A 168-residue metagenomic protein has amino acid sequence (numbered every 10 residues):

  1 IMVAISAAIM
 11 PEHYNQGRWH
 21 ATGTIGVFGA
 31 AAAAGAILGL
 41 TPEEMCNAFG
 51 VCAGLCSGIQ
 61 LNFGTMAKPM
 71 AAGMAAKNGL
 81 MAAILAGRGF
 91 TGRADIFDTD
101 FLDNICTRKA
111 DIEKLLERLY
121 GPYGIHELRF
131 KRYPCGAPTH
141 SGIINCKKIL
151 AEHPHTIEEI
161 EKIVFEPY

Functional and structural regions predicted by a protein language model:
I1-I5, R108-D111: Short glycine-enriched loops at secondary-structure junctions
M2-F28: Aromatic-lined, polymer-binding surfaces characteristic of secreted/periplasmic polysaccharide-degrading enzymes
A21-G23, V27, A32-Y168: Functionally critical mobile loop/hinge segments
